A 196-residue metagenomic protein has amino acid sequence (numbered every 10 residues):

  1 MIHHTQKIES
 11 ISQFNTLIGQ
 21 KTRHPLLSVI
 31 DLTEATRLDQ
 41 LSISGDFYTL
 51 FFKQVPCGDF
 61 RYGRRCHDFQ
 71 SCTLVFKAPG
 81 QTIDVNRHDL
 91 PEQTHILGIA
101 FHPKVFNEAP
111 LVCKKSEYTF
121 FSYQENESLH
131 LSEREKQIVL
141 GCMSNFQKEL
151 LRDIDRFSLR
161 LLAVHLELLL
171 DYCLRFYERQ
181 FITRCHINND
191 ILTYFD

Functional and structural regions predicted by a protein language model:
M1-R61, R65-D68: Generic protein-terminus/edge-of-domain signal
T49, I138-N145, H165, L169-Y172: Amphipathic, well-ordered alpha-helical segments in soluble domains
C57, V75, P79-N86, F106-N107: Histidine-centered metal-chelating micro-motifs
R64-A78: Short acidic-glycine-tyrosine-enriched beta hairpin
R87-L151: A hydrophobic/aromatic-rich effector-binding and dimerization subdomain of bacterial HTH-type transcriptional regulators
H130, D153-L161, L174-D196: Short, Lys/Arg-enriched, Trp-marked, Pro/Gly-tolerant hinge/linker segments that flank
E135, C142, S158, L162-H165 (+1 more regions): Amphipathic alpha-helix face/heptad-repeat signature
